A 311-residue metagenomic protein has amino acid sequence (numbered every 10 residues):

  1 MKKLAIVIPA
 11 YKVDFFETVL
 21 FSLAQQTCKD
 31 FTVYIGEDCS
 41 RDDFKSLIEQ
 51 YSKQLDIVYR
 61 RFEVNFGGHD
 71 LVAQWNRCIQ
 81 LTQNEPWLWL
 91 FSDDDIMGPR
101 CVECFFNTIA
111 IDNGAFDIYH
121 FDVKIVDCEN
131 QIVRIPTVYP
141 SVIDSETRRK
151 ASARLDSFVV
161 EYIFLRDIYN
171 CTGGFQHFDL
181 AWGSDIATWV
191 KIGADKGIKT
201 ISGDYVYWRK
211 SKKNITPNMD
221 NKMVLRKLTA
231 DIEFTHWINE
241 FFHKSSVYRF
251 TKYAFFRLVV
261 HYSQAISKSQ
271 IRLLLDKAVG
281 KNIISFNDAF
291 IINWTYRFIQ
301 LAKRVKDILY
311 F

Functional and structural regions predicted by a protein language model:
I6, S141-K222: Conserved nucleotide-sugar donor-binding catalytic segment
K12-Q25: Short, well-formed alpha-helical segments that are part of the catalytic scaffolds of diverse glycosyltransferases
A24-E63: Acidic donor-binding segment of Leloir-type glycosyltransferases
E63-Q83: Glycine-rich, basic loop-to-helix element that forms the pyrophosphate-binding segment of sugar-nucleotide handling
E85-D94: Short beta-strand-to-loop acidic/aromatic patch adjacent to the donor-nucleotide binding site
R100-R134: Conserved donor NDP-sugar-binding/catalytic core segment of glycosyltransferases
E146-K150, D204-K212, P217-S246, K268-N282: Catalytic core of nucleotide-sugar-dependent glycosyltransferases
V260-F311: Membrane-interface aromatic/basic loop that binds lipid-linked glycans or pyrophosphate carriers, typified by
